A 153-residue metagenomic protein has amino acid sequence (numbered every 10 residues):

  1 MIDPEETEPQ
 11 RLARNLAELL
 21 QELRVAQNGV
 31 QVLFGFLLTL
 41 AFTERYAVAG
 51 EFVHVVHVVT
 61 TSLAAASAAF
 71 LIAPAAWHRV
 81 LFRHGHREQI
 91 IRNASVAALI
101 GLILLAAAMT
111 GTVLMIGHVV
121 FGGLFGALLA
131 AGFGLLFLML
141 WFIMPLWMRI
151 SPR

Functional and structural regions predicted by a protein language model:
M1-E22, A26, V32, T39-A65 (+1 more regions): Cytosol-facing regions at membranes
